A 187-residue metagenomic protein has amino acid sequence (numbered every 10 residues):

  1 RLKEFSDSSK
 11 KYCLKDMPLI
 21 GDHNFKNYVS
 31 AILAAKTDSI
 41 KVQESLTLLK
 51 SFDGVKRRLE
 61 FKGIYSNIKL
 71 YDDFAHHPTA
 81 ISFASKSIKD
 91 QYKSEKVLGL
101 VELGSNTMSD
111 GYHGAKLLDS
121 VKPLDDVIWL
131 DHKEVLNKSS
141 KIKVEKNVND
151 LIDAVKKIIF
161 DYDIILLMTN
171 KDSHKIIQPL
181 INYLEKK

Functional and structural regions predicted by a protein language model:
R1-D22, S51, V55-R58, K62: Extended acidic/charged loop-beta regions that coordinate divalent cations and stabilize anionic phosphate/carboxylate
G21-N24, F74: Hydrophobic alpha-helical scaffolding
S30-K187: ATP-dependent carboxylate-amine ligase
